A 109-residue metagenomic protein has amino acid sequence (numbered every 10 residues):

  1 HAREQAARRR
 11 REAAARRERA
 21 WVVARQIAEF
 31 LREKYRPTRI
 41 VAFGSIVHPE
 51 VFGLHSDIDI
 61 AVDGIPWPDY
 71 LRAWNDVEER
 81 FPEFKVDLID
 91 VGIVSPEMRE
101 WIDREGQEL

Functional and structural regions predicted by a protein language model:
H1-T38, V47-L54, G64-L109: Catalytic core of pol beta-like nucleotidyltransferases
